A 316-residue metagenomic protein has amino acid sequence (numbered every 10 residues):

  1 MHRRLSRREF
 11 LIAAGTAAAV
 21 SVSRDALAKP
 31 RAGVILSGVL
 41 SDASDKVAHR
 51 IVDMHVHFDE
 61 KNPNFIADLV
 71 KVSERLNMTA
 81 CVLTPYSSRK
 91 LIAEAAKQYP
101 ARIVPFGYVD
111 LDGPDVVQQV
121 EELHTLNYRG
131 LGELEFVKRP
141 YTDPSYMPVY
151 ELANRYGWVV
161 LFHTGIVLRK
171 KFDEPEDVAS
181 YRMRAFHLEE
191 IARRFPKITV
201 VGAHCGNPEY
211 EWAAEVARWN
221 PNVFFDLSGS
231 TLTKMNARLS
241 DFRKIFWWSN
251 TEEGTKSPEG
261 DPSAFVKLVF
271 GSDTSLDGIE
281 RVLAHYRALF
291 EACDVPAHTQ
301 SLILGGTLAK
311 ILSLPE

Functional and structural regions predicted by a protein language model:
H2-M54, A67-R75, T79, T255-V269 (+1 more regions): Mid-to-C-terminal alpha-helical segments outside catalytic/metal-binding sites
P30-L36, G130, D143-V269: Catalytic pocket-lining loop regions of alpha/beta-barrel enzymes, especially the amidohydrolase/enolase/GH5 lineages
L40-K46, S87-R182, T231-L232: Active-site gating/metal-coordination segments in enzymes
I51-V56, D68-K90, I103-Y108, R129-E133: Divalent metal-dependent hydrolysis catalytic cores, especially in the metallo-beta-lactamase
V52-M54, V82-T84, F106, G132 (+3 more regions): Active-site neighborhood of phospho(di)ester-bond hydrolases with catalytic His/Asp-centered motifs
H55-H57, Y99, H163, H204: Histidine-centered active-site/metal-ligand motif
F58-I66, C81-L91, D110-V116, V137-P144 (+3 more regions): Acidic-and-aromatic substrate-binding clefts and catalytic sites of carbohydrate-active enzymes
I66-V70, R89-A96, V116-V120, Y146 (+4 more regions): Generic structural signal for well-ordered alpha-helices, preferentially at hydrophobic/aromatic core positions
